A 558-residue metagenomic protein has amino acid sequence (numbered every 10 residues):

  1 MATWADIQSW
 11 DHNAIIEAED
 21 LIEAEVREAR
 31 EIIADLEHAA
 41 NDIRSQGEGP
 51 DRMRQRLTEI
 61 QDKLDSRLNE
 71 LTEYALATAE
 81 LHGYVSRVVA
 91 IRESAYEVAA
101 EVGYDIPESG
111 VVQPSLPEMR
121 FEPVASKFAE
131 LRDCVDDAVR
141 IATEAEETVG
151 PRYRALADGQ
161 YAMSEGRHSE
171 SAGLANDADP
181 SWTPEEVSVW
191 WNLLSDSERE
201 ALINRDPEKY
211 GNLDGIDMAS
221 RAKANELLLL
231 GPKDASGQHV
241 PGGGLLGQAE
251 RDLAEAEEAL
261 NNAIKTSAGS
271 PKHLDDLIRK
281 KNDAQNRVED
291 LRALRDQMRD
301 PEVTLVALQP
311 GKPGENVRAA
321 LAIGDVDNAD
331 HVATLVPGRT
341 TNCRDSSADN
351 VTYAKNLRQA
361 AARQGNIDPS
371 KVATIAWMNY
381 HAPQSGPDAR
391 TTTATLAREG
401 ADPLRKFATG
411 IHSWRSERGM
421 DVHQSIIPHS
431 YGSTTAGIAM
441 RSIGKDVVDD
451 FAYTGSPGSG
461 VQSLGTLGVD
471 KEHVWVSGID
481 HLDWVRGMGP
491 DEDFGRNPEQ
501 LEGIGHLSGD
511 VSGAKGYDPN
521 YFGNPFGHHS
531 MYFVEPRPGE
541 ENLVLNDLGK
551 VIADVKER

Functional and structural regions predicted by a protein language model:
M1-S169, E399, S413, P498 (+1 more regions): N-terminal secretion-targeting helices of virulence/extracellular proteins, encompassing both classical Sec signal
N41-D42, D276-R279, H423-Q424: Conserved short loop/turn motifs at secondary-structure junctions
R54, R87, L335, A376-M378: Glycine- and acidic-rich phosphate- and metal-coordinating loops
A75, A79, V332, V336 (+1 more regions): Hydrophobic, aliphatic-enriched repeat segments that assemble into extended interaction scaffolds in large eukaryotic
D158-A373, H412: Long, composition-driven intrinsically disordered regions
P313, G324-N328, G338-V422, M440-R558: Lipolytic serine-hydrolase domain surface
L321, G437-I438: Contiguous, well-ordered alpha-helical segments that form the cores/surfaces of helical PPI scaffolds
I427-A436: Gly/Ala-rich beta-loop-alpha elbow adjacent to hydrolase catalytic centers
